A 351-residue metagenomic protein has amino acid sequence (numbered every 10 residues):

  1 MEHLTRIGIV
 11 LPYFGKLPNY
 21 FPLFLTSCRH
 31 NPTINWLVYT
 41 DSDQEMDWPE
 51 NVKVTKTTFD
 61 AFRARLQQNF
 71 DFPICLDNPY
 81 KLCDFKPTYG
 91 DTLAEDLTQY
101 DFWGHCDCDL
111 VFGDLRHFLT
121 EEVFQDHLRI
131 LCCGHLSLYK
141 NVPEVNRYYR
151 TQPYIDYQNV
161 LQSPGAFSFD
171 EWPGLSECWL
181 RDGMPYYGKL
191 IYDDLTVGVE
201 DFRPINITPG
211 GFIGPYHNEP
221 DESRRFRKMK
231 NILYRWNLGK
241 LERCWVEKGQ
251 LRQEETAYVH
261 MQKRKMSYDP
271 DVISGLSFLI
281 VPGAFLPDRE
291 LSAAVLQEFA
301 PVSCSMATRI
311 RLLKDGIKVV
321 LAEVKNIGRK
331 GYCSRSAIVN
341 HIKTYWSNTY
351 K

Functional and structural regions predicted by a protein language model:
M1-L23: N-proximal low-complexity "stem/linker" segments adjacent to membrane-targeting elements
L11-Y13, V38-T40, C106: Short beta-strand/turn micro-motifs composed of small residues that flank or help shape donor/cofactor-binding pockets
L25-N35: Short, acidic, metal-binding catalytic loop of nucleotide-sugar glycosyltransferases
D41, E45-D96: Active-site-proximal specificity loops/subdomain of glycosyltransferases
K86-L131: GT-A fold catalytic core of metal-dependent nucleotide-sugar glycosyltransferases, centered on the diacidic
H135-P143: Short glycine- and hydrophobic/aromatic-rich loop-to-beta-strand nucleating segment in the catalytic cores
Y148-A294, E298: Catalytic core and acceptor-binding pocket of nucleotide-sugar-dependent glycosyltransferases
A294-K351: Boundary detector for helix-to-coil junctions that initiate low-complexity/charged tails
